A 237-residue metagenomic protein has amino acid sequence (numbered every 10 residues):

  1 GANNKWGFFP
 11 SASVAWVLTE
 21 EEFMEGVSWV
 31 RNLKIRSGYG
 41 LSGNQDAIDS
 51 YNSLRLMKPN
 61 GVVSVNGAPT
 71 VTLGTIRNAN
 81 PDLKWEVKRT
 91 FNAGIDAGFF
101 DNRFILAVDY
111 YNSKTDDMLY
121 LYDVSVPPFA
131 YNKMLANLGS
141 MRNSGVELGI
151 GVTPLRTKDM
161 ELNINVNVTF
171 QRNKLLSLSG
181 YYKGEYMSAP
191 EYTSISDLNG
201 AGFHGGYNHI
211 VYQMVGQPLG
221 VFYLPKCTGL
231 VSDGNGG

Functional and structural regions predicted by a protein language model:
G1-H204, Q213: Extracellular/periplasmic, surface-exposed regions of secreted and cell-surface proteins
N163, N167, G220-G237: Exposed, low-structure sequence patches enriched in small/polar residues
D197-F222, D233: Glycine-rich (often Gly-Gly/Gly-Pro-rich) flexible segments and glycine-rich loop motifs, frequently accented by
